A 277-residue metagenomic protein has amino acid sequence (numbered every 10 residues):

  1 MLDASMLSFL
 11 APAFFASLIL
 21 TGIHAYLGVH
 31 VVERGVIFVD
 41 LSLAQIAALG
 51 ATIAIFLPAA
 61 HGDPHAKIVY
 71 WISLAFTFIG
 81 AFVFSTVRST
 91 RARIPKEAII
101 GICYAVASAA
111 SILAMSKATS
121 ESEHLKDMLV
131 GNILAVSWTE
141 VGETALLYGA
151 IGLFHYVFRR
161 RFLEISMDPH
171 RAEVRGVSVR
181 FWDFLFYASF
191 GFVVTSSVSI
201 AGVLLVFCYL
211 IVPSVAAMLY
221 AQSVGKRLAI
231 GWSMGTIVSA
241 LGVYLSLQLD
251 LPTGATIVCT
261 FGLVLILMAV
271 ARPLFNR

Functional and structural regions predicted by a protein language model:
M1-G22, E33, D63-A66, K96: Membrane-interfacial amphipathic/re-entrant helices at transmembrane-helix boundaries
L2-S5, A59-H65, S120-V136, L245: Membrane-interface helix termini and inter-helical loops of multi-pass transporters
L10-F15, K67-A75, A98-I102, V141-L146 (+3 more regions): Hydrophobic alpha-helical transmembrane segments
V29-S42, T52-E121, A217-A229, S246-L249 (+1 more regions): Short loop segments and helix-boundary regions at transmembrane helix junctions of multi-pass inner-membrane proteins
A44-I53, I102-A114, A135, V179-S189 (+1 more regions): Small-residue-rich segments of transmembrane alpha-helices in multi-pass membrane proteins, especially helix faces
R91, K96-F158: Transmembrane helix-bundle core of multi-pass membrane transporters and related energy-transducing complexes
L153-F186: Membrane-helix/interface signature in polytopic inner-membrane proteins
L204-A255: Transmembrane alpha-helical segments in multi-pass inner-membrane proteins
